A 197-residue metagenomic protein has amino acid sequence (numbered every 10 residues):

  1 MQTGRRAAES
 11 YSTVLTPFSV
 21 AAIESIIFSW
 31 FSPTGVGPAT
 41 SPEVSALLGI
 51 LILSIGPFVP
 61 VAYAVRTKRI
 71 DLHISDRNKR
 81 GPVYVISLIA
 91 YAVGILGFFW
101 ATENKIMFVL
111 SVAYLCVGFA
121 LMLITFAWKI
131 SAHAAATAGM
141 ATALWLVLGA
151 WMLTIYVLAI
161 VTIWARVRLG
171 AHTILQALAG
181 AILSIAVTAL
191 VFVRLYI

Functional and structural regions predicted by a protein language model:
M1-E9: Short, Lys/Arg-rich, polar N-terminal cytosolic tail immediately upstream of the first transmembrane signal-anchor
A8, D71-S87: Juxtamembrane helix-capping/reentrant segments at transmembrane boundaries
Y11-S32: The first (N-terminal) embedded transmembrane alpha-helix
V20-A22, V85-L96, A135-A138, L183-S184: Core segments of transmembrane alpha-helices that mediate helix-helix packing or line hydrophobic substrate/ligand
F31-P42, R69-H73, W100-E103, A135-A138 (+1 more regions): Membrane-interface helix termini and inter-helical loops of multi-pass transporters
S41-G56, A143: Alpha-helical transmembrane segments
V85-E103, F126-I130, I160: C-terminal halves and exits of single transmembrane alpha-helices
N104-I197: Membrane-embedded catalytic cores of phosphoryl/pyrophosphoryl-handling enzymes
